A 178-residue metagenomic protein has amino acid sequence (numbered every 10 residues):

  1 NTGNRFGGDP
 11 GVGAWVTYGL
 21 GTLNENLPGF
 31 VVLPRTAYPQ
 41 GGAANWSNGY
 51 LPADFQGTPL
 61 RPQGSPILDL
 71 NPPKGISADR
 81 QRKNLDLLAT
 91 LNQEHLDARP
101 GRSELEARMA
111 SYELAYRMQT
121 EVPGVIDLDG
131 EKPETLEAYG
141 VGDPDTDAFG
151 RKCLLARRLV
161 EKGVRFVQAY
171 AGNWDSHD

Functional and structural regions predicted by a protein language model:
N1-D178: Ligand-binding pockets and gating/stacking loops
